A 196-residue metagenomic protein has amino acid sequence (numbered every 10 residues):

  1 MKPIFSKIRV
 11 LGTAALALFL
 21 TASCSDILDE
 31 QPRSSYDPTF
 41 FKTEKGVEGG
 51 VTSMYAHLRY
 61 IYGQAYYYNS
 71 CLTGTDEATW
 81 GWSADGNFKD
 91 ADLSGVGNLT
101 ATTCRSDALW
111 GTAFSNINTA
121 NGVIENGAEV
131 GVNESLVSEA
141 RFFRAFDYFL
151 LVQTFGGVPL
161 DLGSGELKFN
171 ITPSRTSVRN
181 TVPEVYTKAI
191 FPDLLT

Functional and structural regions predicted by a protein language model:
K2-G12: Bacterial N-terminal signal peptides that target proteins for export
C24-N69: Membrane-proximal, proline-rich intrinsically disordered regions
E48-T52, A56, G86-F155, R175-T187 (+1 more regions): Conserved, well-structured interaction surfaces
A78-G86: Core domains of carbohydrate- and sulfate-ester-processing enzymes
T154-G165: Short, well-structured active-site flanking segments
L167-S177: Substrate-binding clefts and substrate-entry loops adjacent to catalytic sites of polymer-processing enzymes acting on
